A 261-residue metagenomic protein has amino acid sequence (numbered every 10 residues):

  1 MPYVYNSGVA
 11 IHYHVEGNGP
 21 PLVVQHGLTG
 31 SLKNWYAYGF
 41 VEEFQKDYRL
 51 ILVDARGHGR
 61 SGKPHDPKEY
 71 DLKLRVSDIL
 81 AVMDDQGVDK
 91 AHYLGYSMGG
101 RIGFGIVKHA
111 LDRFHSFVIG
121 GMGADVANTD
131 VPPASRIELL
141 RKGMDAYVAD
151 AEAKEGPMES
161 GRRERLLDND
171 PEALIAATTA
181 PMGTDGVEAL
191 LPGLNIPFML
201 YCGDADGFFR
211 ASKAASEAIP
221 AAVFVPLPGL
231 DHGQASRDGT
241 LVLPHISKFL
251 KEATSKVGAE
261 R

Functional and structural regions predicted by a protein language model:
V9-G62: Conserved HGGG/HGGXW glycine-rich cap/lid loop of the alpha/beta-hydrolase fold
E42, L52-H92: Active-site loop/oxyanion-hole signature of alpha/beta-hydrolase fold enzymes
A91, G95-G100: Conserved alpha/beta-hydrolase "nucleophile elbow" surrounding the catalytic nucleophile
R101-H109, S116-D145: Flexible "cap/lid" loop of the alpha/beta hydrolase fold
G161-V187: Hydrophobic, aromatic-rich cap/lid helix
L194, L200-C202: Short beta-strand/loop motif that positions the catalytic acidic residue of the alpha/beta-hydrolase fold
G207-S212: Conserved alpha/beta-hydrolase "acid-adjacent" motif
L227-R261: Catalytic active-site module of serine/aspartate enzymes centered on a nucleophile-bearing elbow/loop
